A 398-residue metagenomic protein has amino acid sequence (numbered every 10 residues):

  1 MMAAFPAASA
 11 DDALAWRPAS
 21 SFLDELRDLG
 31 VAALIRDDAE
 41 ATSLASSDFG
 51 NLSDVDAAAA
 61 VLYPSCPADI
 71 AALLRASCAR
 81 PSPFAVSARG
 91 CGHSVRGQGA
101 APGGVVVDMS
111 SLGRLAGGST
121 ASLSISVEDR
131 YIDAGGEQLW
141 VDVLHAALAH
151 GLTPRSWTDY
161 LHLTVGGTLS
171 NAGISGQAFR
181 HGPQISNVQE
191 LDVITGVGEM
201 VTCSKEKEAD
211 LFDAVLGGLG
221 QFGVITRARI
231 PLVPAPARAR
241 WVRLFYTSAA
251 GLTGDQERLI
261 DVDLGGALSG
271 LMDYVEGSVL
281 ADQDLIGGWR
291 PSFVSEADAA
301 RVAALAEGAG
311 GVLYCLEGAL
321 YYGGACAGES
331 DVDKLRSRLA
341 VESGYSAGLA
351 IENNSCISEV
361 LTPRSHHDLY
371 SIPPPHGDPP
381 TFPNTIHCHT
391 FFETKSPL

Functional and structural regions predicted by a protein language model:
M1-L398: Noncatalytic alpha-helical scaffold of FAD-dependent oxidoreductases
